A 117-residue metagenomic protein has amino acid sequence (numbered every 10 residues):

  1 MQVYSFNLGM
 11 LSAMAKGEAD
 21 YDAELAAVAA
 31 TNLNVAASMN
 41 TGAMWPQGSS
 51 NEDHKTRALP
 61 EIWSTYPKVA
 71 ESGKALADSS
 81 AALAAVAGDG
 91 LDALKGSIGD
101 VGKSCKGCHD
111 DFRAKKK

Functional and structural regions predicted by a protein language model:
M1-A23, A27-K117: Sequence context surrounding c-type heme c attachment/ligation sites in exported
